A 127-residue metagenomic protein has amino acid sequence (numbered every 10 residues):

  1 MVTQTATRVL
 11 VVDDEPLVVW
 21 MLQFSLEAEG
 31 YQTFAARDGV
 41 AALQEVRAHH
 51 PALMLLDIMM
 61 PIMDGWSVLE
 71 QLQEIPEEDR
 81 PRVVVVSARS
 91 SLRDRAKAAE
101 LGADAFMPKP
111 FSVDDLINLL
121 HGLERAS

Functional and structural regions predicted by a protein language model:
W20-A28: Charged docking surfaces used in two-component/phosphorelay signaling
G30-R37, E45: Short hydrophobic/Thr-rich beta-strand motif most characteristic of the beta2 strand and flanking loop of CheY-like
H49-L55: Active-site beta3 strand of CheY-like receiver
M60: Receiver (REC) domain active-site loop signature in two-component systems and cognate sites in sensor histidine kinases
F111-H121: C-terminal output helix
